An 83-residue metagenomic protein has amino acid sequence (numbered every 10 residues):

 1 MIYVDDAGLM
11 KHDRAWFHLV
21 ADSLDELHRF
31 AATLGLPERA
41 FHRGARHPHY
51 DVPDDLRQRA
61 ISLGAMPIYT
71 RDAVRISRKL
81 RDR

Functional and structural regions predicted by a protein language model:
M1-L27: The feature represents the first ordered module of a protein
I2, T33-A40, R57, I68 (+1 more regions): Terminal leader/tail segments of proteins
Y3, D13, L27-T33, R59 (+1 more regions): Non-catalytic peripheral regions of nucleotide-handling enzymes
L9-M10, E38-R39, R83: Generic signal for short, ordered secondary-structure residues within or immediately flanking folded domains
A21-R46, S62: A short, structured beta-strand/loop element
H47-R83: Short, compact, well-ordered microdomains
